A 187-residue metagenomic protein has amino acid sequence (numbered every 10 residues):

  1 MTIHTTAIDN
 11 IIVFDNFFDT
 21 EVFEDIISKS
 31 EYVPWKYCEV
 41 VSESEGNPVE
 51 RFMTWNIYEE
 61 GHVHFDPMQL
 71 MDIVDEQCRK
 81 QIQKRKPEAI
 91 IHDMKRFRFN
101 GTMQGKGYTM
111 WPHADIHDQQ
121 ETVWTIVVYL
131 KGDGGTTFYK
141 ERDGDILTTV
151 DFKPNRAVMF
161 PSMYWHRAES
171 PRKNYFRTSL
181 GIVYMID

Functional and structural regions predicted by a protein language model:
M1-I91: Non-heme Fe(II)/2-oxoglutarate
R79, Q83-D187: Catalytic core of non-heme Fe(II) oxygenases with the double-stranded beta-helix
